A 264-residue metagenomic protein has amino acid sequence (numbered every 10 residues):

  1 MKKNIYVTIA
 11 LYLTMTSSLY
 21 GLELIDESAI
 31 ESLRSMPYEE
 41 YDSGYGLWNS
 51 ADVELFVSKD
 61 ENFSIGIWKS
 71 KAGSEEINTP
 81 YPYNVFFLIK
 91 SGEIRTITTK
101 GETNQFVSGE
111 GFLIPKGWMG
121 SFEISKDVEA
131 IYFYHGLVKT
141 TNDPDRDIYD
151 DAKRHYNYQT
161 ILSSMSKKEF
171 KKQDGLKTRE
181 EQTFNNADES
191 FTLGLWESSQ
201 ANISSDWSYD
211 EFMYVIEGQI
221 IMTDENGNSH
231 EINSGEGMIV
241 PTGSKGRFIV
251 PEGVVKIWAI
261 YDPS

Functional and structural regions predicted by a protein language model:
M1-N4: Positively charged n-region of N-terminal signal peptides that target proteins for export
T8-S18: Bacterial N-terminal signal peptides
L19-S64, T140-S190, L195: A short, N-terminal "cap"/entry segment at the start of jelly-roll beta-barrel domains of the cupin/DSBH fold
S64-Y81, E189-W207: Conserved short histidine dyad/triad with adjacent acidic residue
I77, T96, A130-F133, S205 (+2 more regions): Short hydrophobic/aromatic-rich beta-strand segments that constitute the beta-sheet cores of beta-sandwich/beta-barrel
P80-T96, W207-M222: Short, conserved beta-strand element in jelly-roll/cupin
K100-K116, N226-T242: Short acidic-glycine-tyrosine-enriched beta hairpin
K116-T140, T242-S264: Ligand-binding loop in jelly-roll beta-barrel domains
